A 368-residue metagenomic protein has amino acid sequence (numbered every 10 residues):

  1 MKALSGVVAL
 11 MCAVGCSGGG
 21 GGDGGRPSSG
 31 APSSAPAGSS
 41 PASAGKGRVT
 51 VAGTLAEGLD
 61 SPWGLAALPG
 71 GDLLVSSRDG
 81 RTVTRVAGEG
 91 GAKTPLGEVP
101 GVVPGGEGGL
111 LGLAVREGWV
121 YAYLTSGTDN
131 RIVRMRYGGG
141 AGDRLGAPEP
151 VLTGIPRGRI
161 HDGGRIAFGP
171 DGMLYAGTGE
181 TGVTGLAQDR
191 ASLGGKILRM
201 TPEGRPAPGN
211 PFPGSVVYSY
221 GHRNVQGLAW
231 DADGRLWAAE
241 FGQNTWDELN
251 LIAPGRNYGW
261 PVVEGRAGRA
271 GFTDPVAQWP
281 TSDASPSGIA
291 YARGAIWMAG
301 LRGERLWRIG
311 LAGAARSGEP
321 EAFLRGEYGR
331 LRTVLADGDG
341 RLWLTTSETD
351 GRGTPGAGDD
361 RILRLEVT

Functional and structural regions predicted by a protein language model:
M1-V7: N-terminal export and membrane-targeting signals
C12-G15: C-terminal motif of bacterial Sec signal peptides marking the signal peptidase cleavage site
S17-V183, R235-G242, D283-A314, E321-L324 (+1 more regions): Acidic, Gly/Ser/Thr-rich repeat motifs that build Ca2+-stabilized beta-propeller blades
T94-G105, A147-D162, P202-S219, R256-T281 (+1 more regions): Surface-exposed loop and turn segments in beta-propeller and other repeat-based domains that flank or scaffold
G169-Y175, M200-F212, W230-G234: Secondary-structure boundary elements
V217-N244: Repeat-solenoid scaffold signature
